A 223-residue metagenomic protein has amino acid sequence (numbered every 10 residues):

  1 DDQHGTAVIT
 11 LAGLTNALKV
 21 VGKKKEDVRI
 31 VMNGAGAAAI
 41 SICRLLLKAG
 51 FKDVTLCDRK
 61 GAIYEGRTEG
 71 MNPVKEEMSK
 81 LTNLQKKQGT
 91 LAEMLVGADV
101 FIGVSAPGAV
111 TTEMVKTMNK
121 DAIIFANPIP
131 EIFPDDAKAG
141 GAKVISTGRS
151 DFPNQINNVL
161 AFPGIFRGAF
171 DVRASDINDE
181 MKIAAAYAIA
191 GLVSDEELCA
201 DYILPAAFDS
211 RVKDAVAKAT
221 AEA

Functional and structural regions predicted by a protein language model:
D1-T6, T15-V21, D27, A126-A223: Adenosine-phosphate binding glycine-rich loop
H4, V8-I102: Glycine-rich phosphate/diphosphate-binding loop of Rossmann-like nucleotide-binding domains
A7, A39-I40, A62-E65, G103 (+3 more regions): Flexible loop/turn segments at secondary-structure boundaries
A12, R44, E93-V96, K116 (+4 more regions): Solvent-exposed alpha-helical segments within well-ordered globular domains of core cellular machineries
V31-M32, S41, T55-L56, F101-G103 (+4 more regions): Structured core elements
S41-R44, A49, V115, S210-A215: Short glycine/threonine-rich loop-to-helix capping motif typified by GTGT followed within a few residues by an Asp-Pro
L45-K48, E69-N72, V115-T117, A137-G141 (+1 more regions): Short, glycine/charged-enriched secondary-structure capping and boundary segments
K87-G140: Long hydrophobic segments that form regular secondary structure
